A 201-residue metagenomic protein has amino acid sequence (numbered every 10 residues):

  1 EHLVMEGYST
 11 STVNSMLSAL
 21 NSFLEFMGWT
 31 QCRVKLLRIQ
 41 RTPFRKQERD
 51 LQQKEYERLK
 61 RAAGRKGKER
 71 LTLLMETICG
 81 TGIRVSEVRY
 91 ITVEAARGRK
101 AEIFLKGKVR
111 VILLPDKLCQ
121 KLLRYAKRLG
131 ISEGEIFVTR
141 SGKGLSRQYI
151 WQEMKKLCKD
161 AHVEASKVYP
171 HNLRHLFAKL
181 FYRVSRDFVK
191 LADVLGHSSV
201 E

Functional and structural regions predicted by a protein language model:
E1-Q47, R61-A62: N-terminal core-binding DNA-recognition domain of tyrosine recombinases/integrases
L20, V88, M154-K155, P170-V184 (+1 more regions): Short, basic/aromatic-rich helical patch in the C-terminal catalytic core of site-specific tyrosine
Q31-R58, I103-G107, R140-K143: Flexible interdomain linker/hinge and immediately adjacent N-terminus of the catalytic tyrosine-recombinase domain
R45, Q53-V85: Basic, Lys/Arg- and aromatic-enriched nucleic-acid-binding interface segment
T77-Y90, V184-R186, H197: A short, glycine-centered helix-capping/turn motif at helix boundaries that positions DNA-contacting or catalytic
T81, S86, Y90-R124: Conserved tyrosine-mediated DNA breakage-rejoining catalytic core shared by Y-recombinases
A96-G98, K167, R186-E201: Short, polar N-cap/turn motifs at the start of nucleic acid-interacting alpha helices
K106-R124, G134-K155: C-terminal catalytic core of Y-nucleophile DNA break-rejoin enzymes
